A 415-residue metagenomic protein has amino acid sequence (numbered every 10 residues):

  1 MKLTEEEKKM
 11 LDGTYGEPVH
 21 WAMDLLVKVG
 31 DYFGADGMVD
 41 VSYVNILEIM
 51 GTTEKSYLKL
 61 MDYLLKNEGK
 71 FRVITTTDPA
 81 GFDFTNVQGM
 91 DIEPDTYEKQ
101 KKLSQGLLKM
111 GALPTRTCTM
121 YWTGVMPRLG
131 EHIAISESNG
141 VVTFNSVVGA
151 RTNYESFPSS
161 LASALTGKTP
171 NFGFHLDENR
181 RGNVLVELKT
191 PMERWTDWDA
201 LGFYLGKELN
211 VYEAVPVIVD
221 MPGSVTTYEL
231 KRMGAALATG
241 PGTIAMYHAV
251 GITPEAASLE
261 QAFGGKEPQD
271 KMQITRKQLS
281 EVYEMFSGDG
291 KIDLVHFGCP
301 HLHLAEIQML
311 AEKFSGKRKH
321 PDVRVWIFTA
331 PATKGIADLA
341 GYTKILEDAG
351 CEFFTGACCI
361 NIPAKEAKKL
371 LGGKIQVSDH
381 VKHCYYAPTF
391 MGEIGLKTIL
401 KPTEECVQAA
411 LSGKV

Functional and structural regions predicted by a protein language model:
M1-V415: Non-transmembrane, aqueous-exposed alpha-helical and coiled segments at domain scale
